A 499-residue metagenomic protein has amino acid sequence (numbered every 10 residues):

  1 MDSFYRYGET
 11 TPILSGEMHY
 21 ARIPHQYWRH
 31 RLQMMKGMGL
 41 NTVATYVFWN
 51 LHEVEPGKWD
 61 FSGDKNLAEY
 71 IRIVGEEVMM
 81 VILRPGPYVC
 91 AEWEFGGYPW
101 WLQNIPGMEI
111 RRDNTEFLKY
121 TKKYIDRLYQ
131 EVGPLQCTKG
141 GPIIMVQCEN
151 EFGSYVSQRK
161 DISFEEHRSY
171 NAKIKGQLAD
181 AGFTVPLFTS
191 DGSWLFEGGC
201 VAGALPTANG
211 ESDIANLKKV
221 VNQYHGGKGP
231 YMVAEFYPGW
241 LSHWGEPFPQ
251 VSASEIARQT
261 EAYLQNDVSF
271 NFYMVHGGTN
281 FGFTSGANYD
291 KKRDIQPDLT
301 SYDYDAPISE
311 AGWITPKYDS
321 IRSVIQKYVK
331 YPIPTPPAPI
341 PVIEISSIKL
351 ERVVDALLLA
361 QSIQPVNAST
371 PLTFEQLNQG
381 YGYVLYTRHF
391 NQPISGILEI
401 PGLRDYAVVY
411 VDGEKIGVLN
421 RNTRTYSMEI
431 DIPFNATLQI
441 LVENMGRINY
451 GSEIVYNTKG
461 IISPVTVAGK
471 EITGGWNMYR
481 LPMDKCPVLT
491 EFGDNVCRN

Functional and structural regions predicted by a protein language model:
M1-Y27, Q33-T42, G229-Y231, L481 (+1 more regions): An acidic-aromatic substrate-binding cleft motif
E9-T11, Y46-K58, G63, A91-E116 (+3 more regions): Aromatic- and acidic-residue-enriched carbohydrate-binding clefts of CAZyme catalytic domains
H19-G37, P56-I73, S169-Y170, S254 (+3 more regions): Aromatic- and glycine-enriched glycan-recognition loops and surfaces that form the carbohydrate-binding subsites
R22, W49-L51, V89, F152 (+3 more regions): Feature marks short, surface-exposed loop/turn motifs that line or immediately flank catalytic pockets and channel
W28-G96, W100-W101, K175-D180: Aromatic-lined substrate-binding rim segments of carbohydrate-active enzymes
R72, L83, P87-Y120, D126-F272: Substrate-binding/catalytic cleft of secreted carbohydrate-active enzymes, primarily glycoside hydrolases
L118-V132, K139-Q147, G153-S154, Q158 (+6 more regions): Carbohydrate-binding surfaces of carbohydrate-active enzymes
